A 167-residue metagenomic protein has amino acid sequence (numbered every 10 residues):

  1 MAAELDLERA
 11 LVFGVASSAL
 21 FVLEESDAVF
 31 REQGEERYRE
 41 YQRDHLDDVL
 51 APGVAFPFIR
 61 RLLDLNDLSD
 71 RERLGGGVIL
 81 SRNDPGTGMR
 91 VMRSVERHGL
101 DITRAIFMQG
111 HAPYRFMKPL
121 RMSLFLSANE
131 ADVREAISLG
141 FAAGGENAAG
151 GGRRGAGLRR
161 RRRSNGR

Functional and structural regions predicted by a protein language model:
M1-R167: HAD-like aspartate-dependent phosphatase fold
